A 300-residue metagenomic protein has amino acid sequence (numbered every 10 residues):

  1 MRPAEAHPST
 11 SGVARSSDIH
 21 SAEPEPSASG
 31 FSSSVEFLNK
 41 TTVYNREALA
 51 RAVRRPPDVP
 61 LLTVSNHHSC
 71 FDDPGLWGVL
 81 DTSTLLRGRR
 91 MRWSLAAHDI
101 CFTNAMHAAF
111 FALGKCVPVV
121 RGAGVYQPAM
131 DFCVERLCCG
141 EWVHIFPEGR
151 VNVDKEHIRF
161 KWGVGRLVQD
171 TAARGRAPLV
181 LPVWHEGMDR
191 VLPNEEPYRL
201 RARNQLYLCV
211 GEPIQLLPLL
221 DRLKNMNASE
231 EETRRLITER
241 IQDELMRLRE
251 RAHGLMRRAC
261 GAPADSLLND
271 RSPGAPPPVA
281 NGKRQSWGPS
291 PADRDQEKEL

Functional and structural regions predicted by a protein language model:
M1-I19, E23, Q127-L300: Non-catalytic C-terminal accessory region of glycerolipid acyltransferases and related lyso-lipid remodeling enzymes
P3, G12-R46, G78, A105-G114: A transmembrane-helix-recognition feature enriched in membrane-embedded lipid enzymes and envelope glyco-/phospholipid
S33-H67: Helix-to-loop junction immediately C-terminal to a conserved catalytic motif
N39, G88-R90, A112, R176-A177 (+1 more regions): Residue-level signal for beta-strand positions within conserved beta-sheet cores that form or flank
T42, I100, A123-Q127, K161: A conditional alpha-helix N-cap/helix-loop micro-motif detector
V43, S94, C116-P118, V180 (+1 more regions): Conserved beta-strand scaffold positions in the cores of enzyme catalytic domains, especially in NTP/NDP-utilizing
E47, H98, V120-A123, W184 (+1 more regions): Residues at the C-termini of beta-strands that transition into short coil/loop
R54-G124: Catalytic core of membrane glycerolipid acyltransferases/transacylases, capturing the structured, soluble-facing
